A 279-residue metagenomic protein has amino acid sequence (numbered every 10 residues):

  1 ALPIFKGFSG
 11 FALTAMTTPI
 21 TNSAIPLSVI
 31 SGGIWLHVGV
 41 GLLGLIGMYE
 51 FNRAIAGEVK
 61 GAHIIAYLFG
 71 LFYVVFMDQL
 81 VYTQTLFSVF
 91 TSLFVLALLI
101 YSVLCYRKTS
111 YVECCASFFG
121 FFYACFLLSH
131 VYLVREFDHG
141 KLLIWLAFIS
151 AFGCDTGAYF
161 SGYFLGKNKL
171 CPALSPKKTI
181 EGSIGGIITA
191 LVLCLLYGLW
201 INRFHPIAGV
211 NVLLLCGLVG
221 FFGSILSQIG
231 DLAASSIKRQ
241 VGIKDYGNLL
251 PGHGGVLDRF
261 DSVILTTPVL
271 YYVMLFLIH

Functional and structural regions predicted by a protein language model:
A1-F221: Membrane-embedded alpha-helical bundles of polytopic integral membrane proteins
P206-V212, H253-G255, F260, H279: Short, conserved aromatic-histidine micro-motifs
I225-S227: Hydrophobic, small-residue-rich transmembrane alpha-helices and their short perimembrane loops in multi-pass membrane
R239-S262: Interfacial loop-to-transmembrane junctions
T266-T267: C-terminal-most transmembrane helix of multi-pass membrane proteins
Y272-H279: Juxtamembrane boundary at the C-terminal end of a transmembrane helix
